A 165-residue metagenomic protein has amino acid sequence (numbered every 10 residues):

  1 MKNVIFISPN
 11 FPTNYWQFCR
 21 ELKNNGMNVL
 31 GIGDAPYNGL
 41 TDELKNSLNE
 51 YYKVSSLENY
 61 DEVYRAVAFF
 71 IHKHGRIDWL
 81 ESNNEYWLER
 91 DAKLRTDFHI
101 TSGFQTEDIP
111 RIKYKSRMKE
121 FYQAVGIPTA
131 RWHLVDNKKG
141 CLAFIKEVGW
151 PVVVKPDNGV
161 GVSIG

Functional and structural regions predicted by a protein language model:
M1-E107, K139: ATP-binding N-terminal substructure of ATP-dependent carboxylate-amine bond-forming enzymes
T41-D42, Y114, C141, I164: Short Asp/Glu-rich motifs
E50-Y52, P110, A130-L134, I164: Structural signal for short hydrophobic segments within the conserved structured cores of catalytic domains across
T96, I109-P128, N137, C141-F144: Glycine-/Pro-rich loop/turn segments that contact NAD(P) or position catalytic residues in Rossmann-like domains
T101, V125, N158-V162: A short, flexible beta-alpha/helix-coil linker loop
R131-W132, V152-G165: Glycine-rich phosphate-binding loop of ATP-grasp-fold ATP-dependent ligases
F144-V154: Acidic/histidine-enriched active-site and ligand-binding environments that engage anionic O-linkages
